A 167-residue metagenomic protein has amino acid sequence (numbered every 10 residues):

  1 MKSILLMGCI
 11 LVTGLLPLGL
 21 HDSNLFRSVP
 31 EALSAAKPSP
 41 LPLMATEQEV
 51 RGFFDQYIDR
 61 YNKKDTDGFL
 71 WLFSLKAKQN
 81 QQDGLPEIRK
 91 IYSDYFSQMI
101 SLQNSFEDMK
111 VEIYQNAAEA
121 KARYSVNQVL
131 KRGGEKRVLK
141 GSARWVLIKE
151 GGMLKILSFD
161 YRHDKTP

Functional and structural regions predicted by a protein language model:
M1-S23: Sec-dependent N-terminal signal peptides
G19-W71, L75: Short, low-complexity N-terminal intrinsically disordered segments enriched in polar/charged residues
F53, Q103-S105, G141: Residues that act as N-cap/strand-start positions at coil-to-secondary-structure junctions
F54, F73, I88, Y92 (+2 more regions): Hydrophobic alpha-helical core bundles mediating ligand binding, dimerization, or RNAP-core interactions
T66-K110: A solvent-exposed, acidic/Ser-Thr-rich amphipathic alpha-helical stretch
P86, E112-Y114, K165: Exposed acidic/polar residues on beta-strands and adjacent loops within beta-sheet cores, strongest in beta-propeller
S93-E135: Surface-exposed, charged secondary-structure patches
A117-P167: Exposed beta-sheet edge and beta->alpha loop/turn motif
